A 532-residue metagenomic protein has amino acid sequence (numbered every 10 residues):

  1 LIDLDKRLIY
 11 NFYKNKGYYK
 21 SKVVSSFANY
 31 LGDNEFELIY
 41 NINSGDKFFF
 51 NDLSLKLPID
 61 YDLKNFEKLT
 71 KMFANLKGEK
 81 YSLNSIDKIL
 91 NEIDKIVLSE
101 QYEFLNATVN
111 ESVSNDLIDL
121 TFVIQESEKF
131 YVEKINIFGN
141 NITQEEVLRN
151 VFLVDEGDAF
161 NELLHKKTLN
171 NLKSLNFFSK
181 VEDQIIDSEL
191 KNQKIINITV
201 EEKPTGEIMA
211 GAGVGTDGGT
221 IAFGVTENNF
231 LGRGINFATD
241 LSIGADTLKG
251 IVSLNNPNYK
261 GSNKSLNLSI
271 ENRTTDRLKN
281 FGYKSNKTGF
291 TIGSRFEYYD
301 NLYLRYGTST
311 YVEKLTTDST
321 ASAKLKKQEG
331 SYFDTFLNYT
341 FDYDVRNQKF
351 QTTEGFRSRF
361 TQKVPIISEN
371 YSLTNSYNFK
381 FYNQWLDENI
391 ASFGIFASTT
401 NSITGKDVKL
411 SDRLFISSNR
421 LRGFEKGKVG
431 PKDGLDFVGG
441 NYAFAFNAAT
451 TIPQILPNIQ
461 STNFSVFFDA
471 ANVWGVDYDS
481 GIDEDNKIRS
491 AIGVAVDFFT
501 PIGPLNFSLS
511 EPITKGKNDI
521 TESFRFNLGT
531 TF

Functional and structural regions predicted by a protein language model:
L1-G218, G224, A238-N258, Y377-N378: Periplasmic polypeptide-binding modules associated with outer-membrane biogenesis and secretion
K22, F49, I142, D158-R359 (+6 more regions): Gram-negative/organellar outer-membrane beta-barrel architecture
L57-I59, T274-D276, V364-S368, I513: A generic structural motif
S127, K203, R295, Y311 (+4 more regions): Hydrophobic lipid-interacting interfaces of membrane-associated proteins
R149, D318-A321, V476-S480: Short acidic, glycine/proline-rich loop/turn micro-motifs
F396-S402: Short edge-strand/loop segments of extracellular domains
K406-D497: Outer membrane beta-barrel transmembrane domains
P501: Polybasic (Lys/Arg-rich)
